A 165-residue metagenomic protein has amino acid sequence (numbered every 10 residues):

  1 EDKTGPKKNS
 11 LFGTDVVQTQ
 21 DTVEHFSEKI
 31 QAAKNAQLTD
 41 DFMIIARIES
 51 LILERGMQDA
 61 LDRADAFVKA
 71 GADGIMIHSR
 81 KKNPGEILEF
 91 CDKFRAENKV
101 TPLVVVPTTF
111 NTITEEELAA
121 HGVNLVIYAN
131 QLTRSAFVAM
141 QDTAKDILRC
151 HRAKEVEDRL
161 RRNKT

Functional and structural regions predicted by a protein language model:
E1-Y128, R134-S135, Q141, K145: Alpha/beta enzyme core
Q131-T165: Extended, intrinsically disordered, low-complexity segments
